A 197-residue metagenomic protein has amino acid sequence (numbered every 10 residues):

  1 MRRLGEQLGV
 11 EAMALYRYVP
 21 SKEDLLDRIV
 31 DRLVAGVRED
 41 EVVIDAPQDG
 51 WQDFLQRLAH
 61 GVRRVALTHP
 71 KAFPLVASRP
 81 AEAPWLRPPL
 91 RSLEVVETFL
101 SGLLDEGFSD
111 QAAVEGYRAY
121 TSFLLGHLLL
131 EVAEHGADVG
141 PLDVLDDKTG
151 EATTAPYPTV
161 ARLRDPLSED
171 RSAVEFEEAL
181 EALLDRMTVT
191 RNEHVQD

Functional and structural regions predicted by a protein language model:
M1-D24, R28: Helix-turn-helix
D31-R38: Short, basic, alpha-helical segments at the C-terminal edge of helix-turn-helix-like DNA-binding modules
E41-W85, R91-E94: Hydrophobic alpha-helical connector segments
A72-V76, S109-Q111, H127: Short, structured loop/turn "capping" segments at alpha-beta junctions
E82-G107, Q111-R118, G150-P158: Amphipathic alpha-helical packing segments from all-alpha helical-bundle domains
D105, A133-D197: C-terminal peripheral helix-coil segments that are non-catalytic and often amphipathic
